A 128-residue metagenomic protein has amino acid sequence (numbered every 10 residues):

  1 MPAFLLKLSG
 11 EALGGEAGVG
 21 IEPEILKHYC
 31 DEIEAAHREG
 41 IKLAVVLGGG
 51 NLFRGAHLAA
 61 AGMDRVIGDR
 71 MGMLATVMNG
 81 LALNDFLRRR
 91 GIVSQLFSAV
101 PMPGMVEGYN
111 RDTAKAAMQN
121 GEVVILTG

Functional and structural regions predicted by a protein language model:
M1-K42: N-terminal glycine-/serine-/threonine-rich phosphate-binding loop
P2-L5, R54-A56, F86: Short hydrophobic/aromatic-rich motifs at helix boundaries and adjacent loops
L5-S9, A44-G48, F97, L126-G128: Short beta-strand segments
A12-G14, G50-G55, P103-G104: Short, active-site-adjacent cap segments at secondary-structure transitions
K27, A35-A36, K42-L43, G49-A56 (+1 more regions): N-terminal active-site beta-alpha-beta segment that forms phosphate/nucleotide-binding and substrate-recognition loops
G40-A44, N120-V123: Loop/turn-to-beta-strand initiation segments
L58-V124: Ligand-binding beta-strand-loop-alpha-helix segment within the catalytic cores of soluble metabolic enzymes
